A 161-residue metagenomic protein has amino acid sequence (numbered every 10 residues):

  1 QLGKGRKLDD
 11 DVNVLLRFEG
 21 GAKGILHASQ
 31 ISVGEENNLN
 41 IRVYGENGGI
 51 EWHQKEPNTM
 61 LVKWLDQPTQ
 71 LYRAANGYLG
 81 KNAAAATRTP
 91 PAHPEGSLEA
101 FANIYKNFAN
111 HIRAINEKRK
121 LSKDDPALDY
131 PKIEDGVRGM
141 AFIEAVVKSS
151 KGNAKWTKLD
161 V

Functional and structural regions predicted by a protein language model:
Q1-G20, I41-R42, N47-P131: C-terminal glycine/acidic-rich active-site capping loop/insertion
G24, I41, T157: A broad, low-specificity signal marking well-ordered, structured residues that form hydrophobic/aromatic
I25-A28, W52-H53: Beta-strand scaffold of nucleotide-dependent catalytic cores
H27-E36, H93-S97: Glycine-rich phosphate/pyrophosphate-binding beta-alpha loops
H27-I31, Y44-N47, D160-V161: Glycine-rich Rossmann NAD(P)(H)-binding loop
S32-V33, F101, G139: Alpha-helix N-cap/loop-to-helix initiation residues
N107-V161: C-terminal helix-rich "cap/oligomerization" subdomain common to oxidoreductases
